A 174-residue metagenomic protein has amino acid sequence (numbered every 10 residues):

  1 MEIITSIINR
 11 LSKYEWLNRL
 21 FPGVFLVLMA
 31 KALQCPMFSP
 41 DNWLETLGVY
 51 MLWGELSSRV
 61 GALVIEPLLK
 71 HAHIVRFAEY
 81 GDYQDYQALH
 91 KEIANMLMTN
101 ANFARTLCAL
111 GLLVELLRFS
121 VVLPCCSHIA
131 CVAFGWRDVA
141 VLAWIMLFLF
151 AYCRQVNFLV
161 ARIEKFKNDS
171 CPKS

Functional and structural regions predicted by a protein language model:
M1-E79, A133-A140: N-terminal first transmembrane alpha-helix
M1-L11, F150-S174: Cytosolic/matrix-facing juxtamembrane and C-terminal tails of multi-pass cellular membrane proteins
S12-K13, Q84-V121: Loop-to-transmembrane boundary segments
W16, L56, N102, E115 (+2 more regions): Short alpha-helical segments used as structural interaction elements across diverse proteins
P40, L44, T106-W144: Hydrophobic alpha-helical transmembrane segments and immediately flanking/interface helices in integral membrane
L56-G61, M146-N157: Transmembrane alpha-helical segments that form the membrane-embedded catalytic/substrate-channel core of multi-pass
I65-H90, F158-S174: Cytosolic juxtamembrane segments of membrane proteins
